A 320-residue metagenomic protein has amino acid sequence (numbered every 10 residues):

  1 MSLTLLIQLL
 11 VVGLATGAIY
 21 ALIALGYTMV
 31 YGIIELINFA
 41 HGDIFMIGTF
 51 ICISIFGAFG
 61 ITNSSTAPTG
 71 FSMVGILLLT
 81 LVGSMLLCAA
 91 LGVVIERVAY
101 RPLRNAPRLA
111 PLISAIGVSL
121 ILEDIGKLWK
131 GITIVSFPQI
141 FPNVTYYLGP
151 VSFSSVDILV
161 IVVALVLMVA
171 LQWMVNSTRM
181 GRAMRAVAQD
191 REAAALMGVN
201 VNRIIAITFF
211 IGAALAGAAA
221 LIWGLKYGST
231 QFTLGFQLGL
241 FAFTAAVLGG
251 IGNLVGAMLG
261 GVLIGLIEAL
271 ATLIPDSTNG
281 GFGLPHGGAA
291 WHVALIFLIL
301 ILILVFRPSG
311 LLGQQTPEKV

Functional and structural regions predicted by a protein language model:
M1-I23, I51, T62-T80, A106-A110 (+3 more regions): Membrane-interfacial amphipathic/re-entrant helices at transmembrane-helix boundaries
L5-G57, V94-A110, F243-V255: Single transmembrane alpha-helix segments in multi-pass membrane proteins
V11, I33-V94, S229, L273-H286: Membrane-embedded helix boundary and interhelical linker motif in transport proteins
T16, S152-T230, L254-G260: Helix-loop-helix "hairpin" substructures at the membrane interface of multi-pass membrane proteins
Y20, L77-L86, F209-F210, A216 (+1 more regions): Transmembrane alpha-helical segments in multi-pass inner-membrane proteins
T49-I55, S84-L91, I116-G126, I161-Q172 (+3 more regions): Hydrophobic core segments of alpha-helical transmembrane domains in multi-pass membrane transport and ion-translocation
S64-V118, I125, L259-I264, E268 (+1 more regions): Alpha-helical transmembrane segments within multi-pass membrane transporters and channels
P102-L103, R108-S177, I204, G228 (+2 more regions): Transmembrane helix-bundle core of multi-pass membrane transporters and related energy-transducing complexes
